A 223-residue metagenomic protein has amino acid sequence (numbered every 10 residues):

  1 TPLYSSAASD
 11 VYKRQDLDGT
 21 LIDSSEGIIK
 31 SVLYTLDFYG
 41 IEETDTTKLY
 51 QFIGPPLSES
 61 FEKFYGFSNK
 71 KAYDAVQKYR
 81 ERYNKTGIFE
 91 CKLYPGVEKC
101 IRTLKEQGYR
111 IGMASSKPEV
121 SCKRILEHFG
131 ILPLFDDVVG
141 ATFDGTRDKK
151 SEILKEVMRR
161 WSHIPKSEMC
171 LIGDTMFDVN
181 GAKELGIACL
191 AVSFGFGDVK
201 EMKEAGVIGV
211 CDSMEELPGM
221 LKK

Functional and structural regions predicted by a protein language model:
T1-Y12: Single conserved hydrophobic/aromatic residue that forms the stacking wall/gate of nucleotide- or nucleobase-binding
K13-K99, T103, Q107: N-terminal helical cap/lid subdomain that shapes the substrate entry/recognition surface in HAD-like hydrolases
V32, C100-L126: Substrate-recognition element of Asp-dependent hydrolases with the DxDx(T/V) motif
E42, I131-D136, I208-C211: Conserved H-loop
L132-R147: A short, structured active-site edge motif that brings together acidic residues
K150-N180: Conserved Lys-Pro-Asp/Glu-containing loop-to-beta segment of HAD-superfamily phosphomonoesterases, centered on
L171-G209: Acidic, Mg2+-coordinating phosphoryl-transfer loop and its flanking beta/alpha structural elements, shared across
